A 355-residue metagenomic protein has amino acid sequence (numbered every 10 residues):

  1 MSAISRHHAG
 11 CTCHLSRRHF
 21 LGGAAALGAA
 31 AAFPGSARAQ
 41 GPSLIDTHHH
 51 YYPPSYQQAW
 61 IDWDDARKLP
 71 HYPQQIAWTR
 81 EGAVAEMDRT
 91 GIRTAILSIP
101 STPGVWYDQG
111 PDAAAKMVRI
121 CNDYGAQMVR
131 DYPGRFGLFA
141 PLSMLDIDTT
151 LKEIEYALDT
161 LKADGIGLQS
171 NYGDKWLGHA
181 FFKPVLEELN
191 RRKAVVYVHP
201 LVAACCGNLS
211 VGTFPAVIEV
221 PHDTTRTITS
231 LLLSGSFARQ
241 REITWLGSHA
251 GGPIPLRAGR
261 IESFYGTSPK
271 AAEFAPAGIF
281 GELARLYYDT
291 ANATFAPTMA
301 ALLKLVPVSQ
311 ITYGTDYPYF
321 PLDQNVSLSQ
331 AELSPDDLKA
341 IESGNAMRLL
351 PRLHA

Functional and structural regions predicted by a protein language model:
S2-A32, G41-S43, T47, P53-T94 (+7 more regions): Mid-to-C-terminal alpha-helical segments outside catalytic/metal-binding sites
A37-A39: Boundary at the C-terminal end of the N-terminal hydrophobic targeting segment
Y51, P100, M144, P200-A204 (+1 more regions): Short glycine-enriched loops at secondary-structure junctions
K68-A77, A115, I218-T225: A short acidic, glycine-rich active-site loop that binds or catalyzes chemistry on phosphate/adenosine moieties
L69-A77, L138-I147: Active-site mouth loops of central-metabolism enzymes
G91-Q109, A113-A114, Y124-S143: Short, well-structured secondary-structure segments
C121-A126, L189-K193: Alpha-helix-loop-beta-strand connector modules within alpha/beta enzyme cores
L158-Q310: Catalytic pocket-lining loop regions of alpha/beta-barrel enzymes, especially the amidohydrolase/enolase/GH5 lineages
